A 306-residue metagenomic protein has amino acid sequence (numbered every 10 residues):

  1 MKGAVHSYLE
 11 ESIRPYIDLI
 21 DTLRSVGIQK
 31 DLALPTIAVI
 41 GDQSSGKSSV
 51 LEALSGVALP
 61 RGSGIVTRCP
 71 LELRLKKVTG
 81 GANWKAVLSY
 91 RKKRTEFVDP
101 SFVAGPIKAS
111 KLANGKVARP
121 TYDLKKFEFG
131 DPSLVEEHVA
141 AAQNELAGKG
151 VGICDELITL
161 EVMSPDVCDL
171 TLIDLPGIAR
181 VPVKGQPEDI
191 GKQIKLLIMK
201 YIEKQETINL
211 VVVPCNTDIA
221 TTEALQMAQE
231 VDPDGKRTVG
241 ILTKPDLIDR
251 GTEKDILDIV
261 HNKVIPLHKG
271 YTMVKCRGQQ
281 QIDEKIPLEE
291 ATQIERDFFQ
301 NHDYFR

Functional and structural regions predicted by a protein language model:
M1-A4: Long, basic/Gly/Ser/Thr-rich N-terminal segments that mediate initial subcellular attachment or targeting
H6-I28: N-terminal pre-Walker A segment at the start of P-loop NTPase domains
S25-R306: Globular "head" domains of long coiled-coil molecular machines
